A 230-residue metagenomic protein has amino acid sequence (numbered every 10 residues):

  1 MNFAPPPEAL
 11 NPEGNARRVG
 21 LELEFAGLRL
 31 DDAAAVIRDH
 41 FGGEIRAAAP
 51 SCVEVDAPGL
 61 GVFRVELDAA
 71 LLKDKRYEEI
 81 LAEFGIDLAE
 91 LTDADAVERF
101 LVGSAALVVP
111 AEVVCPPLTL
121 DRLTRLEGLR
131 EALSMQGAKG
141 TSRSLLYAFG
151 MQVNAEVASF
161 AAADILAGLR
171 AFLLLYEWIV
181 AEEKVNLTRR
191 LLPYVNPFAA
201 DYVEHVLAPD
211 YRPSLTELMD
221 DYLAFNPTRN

Functional and structural regions predicted by a protein language model:
M1-G128, A132: Terminal catalytic/cofactor-binding subdomain
R18, E78, R99, L166-N230: Aromatic/basic-lined ligand-recognition segments that form π-stacking hydrophobic pockets flanked by Lys/Arg to engage
D32-A34, A161-I165: A short acidic (Asp/Glu
H40-R46, L133-T141, L173-V180: A common structural junction motif
R46-A47, D87-E90, S142, A181-N186: Conserved short beta-strand edge segments in small beta-sheet-based binding/regulatory domains
C115-D121, A155-A162: A generic structural motif
D121-R125, S134-G137, M219-N230: Signal/transit-peptide handling
L145-Q152: Short, conserved phosphate-binding/catalytic loop or strand-edge motifs used in phosphoryl-/nucleotidyl-transfer
